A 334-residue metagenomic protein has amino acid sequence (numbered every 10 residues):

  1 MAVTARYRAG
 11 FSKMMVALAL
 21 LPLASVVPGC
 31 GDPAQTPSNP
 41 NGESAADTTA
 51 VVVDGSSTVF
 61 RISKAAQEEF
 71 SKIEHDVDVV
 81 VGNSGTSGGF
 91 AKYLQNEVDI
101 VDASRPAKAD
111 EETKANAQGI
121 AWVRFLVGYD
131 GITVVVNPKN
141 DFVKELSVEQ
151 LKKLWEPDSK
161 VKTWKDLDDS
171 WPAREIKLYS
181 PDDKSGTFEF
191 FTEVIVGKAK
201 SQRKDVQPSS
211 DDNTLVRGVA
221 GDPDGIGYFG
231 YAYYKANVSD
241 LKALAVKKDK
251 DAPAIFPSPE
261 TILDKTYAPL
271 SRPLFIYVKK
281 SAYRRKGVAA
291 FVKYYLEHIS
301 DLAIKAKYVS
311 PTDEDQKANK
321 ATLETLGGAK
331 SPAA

Functional and structural regions predicted by a protein language model:
A2-V16: Bacterial N-terminal signal peptides that target proteins for export
S25-G29: C-terminal motif of bacterial Sec signal peptides marking the signal peptidase cleavage site
C30-N116, I120-D130, V136-A334: Exported/periplasmic ABC-transporter solute-binding proteins
